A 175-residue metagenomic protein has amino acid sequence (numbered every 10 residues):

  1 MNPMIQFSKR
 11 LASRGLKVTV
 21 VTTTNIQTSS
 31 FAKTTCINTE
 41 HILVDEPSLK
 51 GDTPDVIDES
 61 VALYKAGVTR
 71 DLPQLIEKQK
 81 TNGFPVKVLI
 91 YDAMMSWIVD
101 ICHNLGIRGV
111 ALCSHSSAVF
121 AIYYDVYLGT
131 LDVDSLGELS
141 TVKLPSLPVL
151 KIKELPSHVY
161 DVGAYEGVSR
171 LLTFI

Functional and structural regions predicted by a protein language model:
M1-I175: Glycosyltransferase specificity loop/lid
